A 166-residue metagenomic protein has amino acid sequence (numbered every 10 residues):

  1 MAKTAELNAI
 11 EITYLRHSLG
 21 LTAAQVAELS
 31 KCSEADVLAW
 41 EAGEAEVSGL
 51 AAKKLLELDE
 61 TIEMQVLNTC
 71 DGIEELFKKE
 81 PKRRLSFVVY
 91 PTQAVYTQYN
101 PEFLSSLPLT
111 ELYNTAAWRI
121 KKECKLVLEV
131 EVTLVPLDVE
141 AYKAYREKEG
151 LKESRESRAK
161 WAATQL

Functional and structural regions predicted by a protein language model:
M1-S18: A short, Lys/Arg-rich alpha-helix, primarily the initiator
T13, A27, L38-A39, S48 (+1 more regions): Key DNA-contacting residues within the recognition helix of helix-turn-helix
T13, H17, E28, L126: Short polybasic/polar patches that bind polyanions
H17, K31, A42-E44: Residue-level detection of the helix-turn-helix DNA-binding "recognition helix"
G20-L38: Short alpha-helical DNA-recognition segment
K31, E46-V66: DNA major-groove recognition helix of helix-turn-helix/homeodomain DNA-binding modules
M64-A144: Helix-turn-helix/homeodomain-like alpha-helical modules used for DNA recognition and transcription-factor dimerization
L128-L166: Low-complexity intrinsically disordered segments
